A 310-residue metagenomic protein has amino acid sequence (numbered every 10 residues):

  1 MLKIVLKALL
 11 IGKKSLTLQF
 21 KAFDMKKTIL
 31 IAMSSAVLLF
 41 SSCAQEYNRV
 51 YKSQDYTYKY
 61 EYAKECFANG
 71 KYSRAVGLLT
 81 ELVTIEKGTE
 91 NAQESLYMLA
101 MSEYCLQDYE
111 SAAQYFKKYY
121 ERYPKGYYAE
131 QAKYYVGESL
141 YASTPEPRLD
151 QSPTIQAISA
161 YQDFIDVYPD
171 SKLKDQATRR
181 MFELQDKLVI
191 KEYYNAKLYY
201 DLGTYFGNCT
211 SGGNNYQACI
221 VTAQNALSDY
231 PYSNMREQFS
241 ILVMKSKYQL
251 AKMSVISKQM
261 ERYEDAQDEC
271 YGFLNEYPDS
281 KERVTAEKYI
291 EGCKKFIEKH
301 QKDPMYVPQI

Functional and structural regions predicted by a protein language model:
L6, I11-G12, T17, A22 (+2 more regions): Acidic, polar-rich low-complexity tracts and alpha-helical solenoid repeat scaffolds
